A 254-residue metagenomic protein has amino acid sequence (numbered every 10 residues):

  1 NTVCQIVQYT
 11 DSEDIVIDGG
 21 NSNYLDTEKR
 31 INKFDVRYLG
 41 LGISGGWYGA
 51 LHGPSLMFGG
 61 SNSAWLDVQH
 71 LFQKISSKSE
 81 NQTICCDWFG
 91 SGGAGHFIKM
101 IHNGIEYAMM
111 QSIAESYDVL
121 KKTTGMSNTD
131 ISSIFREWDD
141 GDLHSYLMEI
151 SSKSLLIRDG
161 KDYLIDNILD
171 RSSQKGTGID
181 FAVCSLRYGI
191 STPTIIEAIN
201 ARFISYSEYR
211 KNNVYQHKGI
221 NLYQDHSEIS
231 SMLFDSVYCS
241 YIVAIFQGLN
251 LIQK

Functional and structural regions predicted by a protein language model:
T2-V3, I17, N23-S132, G141-N167 (+1 more regions): Rossmann-fold dinucleotide-binding core
M100, E115, D180-F181, M232-L233 (+2 more regions): A general alpha-helix detector
Y117-K122, V183-R187, N250-Q253: Short glycine/serine- and small hydrophobic-enriched flexible loop segments
E137-D142, K254: Small-residue-rich helix-loop
Y163-A244: A conserved active-site cap/scaffold subdomain adjacent to cofactor or substrate pockets
